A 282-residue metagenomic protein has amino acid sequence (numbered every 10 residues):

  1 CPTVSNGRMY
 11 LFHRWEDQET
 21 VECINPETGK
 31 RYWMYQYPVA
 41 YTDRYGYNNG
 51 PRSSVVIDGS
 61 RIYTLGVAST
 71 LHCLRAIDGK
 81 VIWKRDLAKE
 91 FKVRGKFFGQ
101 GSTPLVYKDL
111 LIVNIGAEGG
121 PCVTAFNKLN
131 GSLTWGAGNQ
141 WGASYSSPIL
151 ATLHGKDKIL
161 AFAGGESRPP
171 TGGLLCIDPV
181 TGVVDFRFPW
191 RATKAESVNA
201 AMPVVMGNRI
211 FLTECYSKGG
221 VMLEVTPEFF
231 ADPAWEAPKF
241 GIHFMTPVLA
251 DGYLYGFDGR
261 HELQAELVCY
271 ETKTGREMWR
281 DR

Functional and structural regions predicted by a protein language model:
C1-R282: Noncatalytic, solvent-exposed loop/strand surfaces of beta-propeller-type extracellular/periplasmic domains
